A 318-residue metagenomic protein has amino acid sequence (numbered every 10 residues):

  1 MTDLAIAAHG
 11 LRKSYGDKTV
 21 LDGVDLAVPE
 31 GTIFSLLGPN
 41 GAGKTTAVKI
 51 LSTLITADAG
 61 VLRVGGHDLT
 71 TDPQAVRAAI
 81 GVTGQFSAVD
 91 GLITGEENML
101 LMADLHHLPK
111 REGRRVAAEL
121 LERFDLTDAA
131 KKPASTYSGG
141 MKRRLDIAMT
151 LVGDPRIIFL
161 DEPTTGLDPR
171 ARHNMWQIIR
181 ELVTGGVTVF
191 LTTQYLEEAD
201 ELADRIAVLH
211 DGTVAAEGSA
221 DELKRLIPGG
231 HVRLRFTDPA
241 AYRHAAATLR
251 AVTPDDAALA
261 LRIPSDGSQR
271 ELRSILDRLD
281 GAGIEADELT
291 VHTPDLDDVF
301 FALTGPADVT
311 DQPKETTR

Functional and structural regions predicted by a protein language model:
G60-T71, V76: Conserved ABC transporter NBD signature motif
L100, D104, R111-A129: Conserved ABC ATPase "signature" region
D154: Conserved catalytic motifs of ABC-family nucleotide-binding domains
I158-D161: Catalytic Walker B motif of ABC-type/P-loop ATPase nucleotide-binding domains
M175-D266: ABC transporter nucleotide-binding domain
